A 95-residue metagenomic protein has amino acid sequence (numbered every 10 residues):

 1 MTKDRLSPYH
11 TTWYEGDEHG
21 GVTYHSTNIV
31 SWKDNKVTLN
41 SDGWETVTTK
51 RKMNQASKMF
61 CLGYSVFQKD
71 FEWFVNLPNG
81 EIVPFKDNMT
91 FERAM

Functional and structural regions predicted by a protein language model:
M1-M95: Terminal leader/tail segments of proteins
